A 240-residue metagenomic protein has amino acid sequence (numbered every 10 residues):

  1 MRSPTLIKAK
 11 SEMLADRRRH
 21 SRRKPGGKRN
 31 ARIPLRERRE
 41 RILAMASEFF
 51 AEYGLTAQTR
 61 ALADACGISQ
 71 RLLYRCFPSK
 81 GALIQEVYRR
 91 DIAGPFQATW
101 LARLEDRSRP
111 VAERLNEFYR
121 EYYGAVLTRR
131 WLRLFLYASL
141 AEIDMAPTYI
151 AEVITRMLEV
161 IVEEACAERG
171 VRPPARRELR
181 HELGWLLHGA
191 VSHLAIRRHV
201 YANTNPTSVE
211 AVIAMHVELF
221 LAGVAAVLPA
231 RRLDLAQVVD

Functional and structural regions predicted by a protein language model:
M1-E37, W100-L104, L228-D240: N-terminal intrinsically disordered/low-complexity leader segments
R41, M45, F49-V87: Helix-turn-helix
A44, R109-L127, L132-L140, H181 (+2 more regions): Amphipathic alpha-helical segments that line or abut small-molecule/effector binding pockets and mediate allosteric
A65, E86, R90, L134-A138 (+3 more regions): Short acidic/histidine-centered micro-motifs embedded in hydrophobic/aromatic stretches that mark compact functional
Q85-F118: Amphipathic alpha-helical linker/stalk segments
W100, V126-P147, I196-V200: Amphipathic alpha-helical segments used for helix-helix packing
G124-A125, D144-G170, H181-W185, A211-A214 (+1 more regions): Amphipathic alpha-helical packing segments from all-alpha helical-bundle domains
E168-L219, V227-D240: Hydrophobic/aromatic-rich alpha-helical bundle segments in the mid-to-C-terminal region
